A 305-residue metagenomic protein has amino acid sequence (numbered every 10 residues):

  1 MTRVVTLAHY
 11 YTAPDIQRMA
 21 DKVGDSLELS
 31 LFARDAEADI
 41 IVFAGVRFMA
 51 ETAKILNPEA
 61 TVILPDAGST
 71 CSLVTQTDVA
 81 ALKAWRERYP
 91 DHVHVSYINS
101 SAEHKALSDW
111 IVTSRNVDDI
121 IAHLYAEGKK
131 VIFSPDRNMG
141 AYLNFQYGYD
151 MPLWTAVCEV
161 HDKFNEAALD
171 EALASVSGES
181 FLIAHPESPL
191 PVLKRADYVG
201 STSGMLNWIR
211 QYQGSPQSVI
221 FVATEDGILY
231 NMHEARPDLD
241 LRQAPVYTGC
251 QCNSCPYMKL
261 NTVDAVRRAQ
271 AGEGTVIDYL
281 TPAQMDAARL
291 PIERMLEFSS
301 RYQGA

Functional and structural regions predicted by a protein language model:
M1-A223, I228-A305: Active-site loop-to-helix "anion-binding N-cap" substructures in soluble metabolic enzymes
